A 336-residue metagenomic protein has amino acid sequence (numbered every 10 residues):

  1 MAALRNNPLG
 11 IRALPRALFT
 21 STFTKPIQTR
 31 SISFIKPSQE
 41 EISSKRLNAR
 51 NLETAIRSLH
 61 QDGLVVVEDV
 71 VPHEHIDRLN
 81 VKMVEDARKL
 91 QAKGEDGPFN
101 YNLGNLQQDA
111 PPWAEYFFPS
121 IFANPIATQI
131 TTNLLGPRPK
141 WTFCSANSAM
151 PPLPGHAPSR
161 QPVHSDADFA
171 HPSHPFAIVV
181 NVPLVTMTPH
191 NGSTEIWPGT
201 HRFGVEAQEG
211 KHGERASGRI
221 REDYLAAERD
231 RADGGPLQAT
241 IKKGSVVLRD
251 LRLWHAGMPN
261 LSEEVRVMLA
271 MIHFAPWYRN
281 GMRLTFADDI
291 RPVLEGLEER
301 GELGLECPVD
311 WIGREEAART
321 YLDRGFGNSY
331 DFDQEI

Functional and structural regions predicted by a protein language model:
M1-Q61, Y330-I336: Fe(II)/2-oxoglutarate
S31-D62, E68-A170: Non-heme Fe(II)-dependent double-stranded beta-helix
E41, V246-L248, R252-I336: Non-heme Fe(II)/2-oxoglutarate
R57, M187-A256: Double-stranded beta-helix
P137, A167-P172, V182-S193, G199-H201: Active-site region of the double-stranded beta-helix
F143, P175-N181, N191, D233-Q238 (+1 more regions): Extracellular structured ligand-interaction cores
A149-P151, W197-G204, R266, I272-Y278: Short edge-strand/loop segments of extracellular domains
H171-P189, T240-K243, I272-A275: Short, conserved beta-strand element in jelly-roll/cupin
